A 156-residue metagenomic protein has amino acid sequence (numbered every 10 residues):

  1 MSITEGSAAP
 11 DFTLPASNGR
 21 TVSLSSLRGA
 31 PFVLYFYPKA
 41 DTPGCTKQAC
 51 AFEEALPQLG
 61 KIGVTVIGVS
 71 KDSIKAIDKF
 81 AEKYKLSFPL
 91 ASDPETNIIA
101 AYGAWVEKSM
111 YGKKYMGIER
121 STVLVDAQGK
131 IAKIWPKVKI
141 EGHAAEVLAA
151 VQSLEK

Functional and structural regions predicted by a protein language model:
M1-K156: Chalcogenol-based redox active-site neighborhoods
